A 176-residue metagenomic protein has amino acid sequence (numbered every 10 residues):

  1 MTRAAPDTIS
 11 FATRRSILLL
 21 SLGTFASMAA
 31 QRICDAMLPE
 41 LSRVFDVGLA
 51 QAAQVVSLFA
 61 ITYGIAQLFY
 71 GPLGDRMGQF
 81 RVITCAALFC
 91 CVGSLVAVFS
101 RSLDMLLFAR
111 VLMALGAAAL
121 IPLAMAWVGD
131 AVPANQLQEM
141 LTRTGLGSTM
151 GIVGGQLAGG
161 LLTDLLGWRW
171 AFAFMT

Functional and structural regions predicted by a protein language model:
M1-G23: Cytosolic juxtamembrane N-terminal segment immediately preceding the first transmembrane helix of multi-pass
R15-L49, Q67-Y70: Extracytoplasmic
T24, V56, A60, A87 (+3 more regions): Small-residue-rich transmembrane alpha-helices and their cytosolic helix-loop interfaces in multi-pass secondary
R32, A60-L68, I152-V153: Residue-level signature of mid-helix packing/kink "hotspots" within the transmembrane helices of 12-pass Major
I65-R101: Conserved MFS/SLC helix-loop-helix module at the cytosolic interface between two early adjacent transmembrane helices
G93, D104-L112: Paired small-residue
M105, R143-T176: Helix-loop-helix hairpin linking two adjacent transmembrane segments in secondary transporters
A109-S148: Cytoplasmic helix-loop-helix junction between adjacent transmembrane helices in 12-TM secondary transporters
